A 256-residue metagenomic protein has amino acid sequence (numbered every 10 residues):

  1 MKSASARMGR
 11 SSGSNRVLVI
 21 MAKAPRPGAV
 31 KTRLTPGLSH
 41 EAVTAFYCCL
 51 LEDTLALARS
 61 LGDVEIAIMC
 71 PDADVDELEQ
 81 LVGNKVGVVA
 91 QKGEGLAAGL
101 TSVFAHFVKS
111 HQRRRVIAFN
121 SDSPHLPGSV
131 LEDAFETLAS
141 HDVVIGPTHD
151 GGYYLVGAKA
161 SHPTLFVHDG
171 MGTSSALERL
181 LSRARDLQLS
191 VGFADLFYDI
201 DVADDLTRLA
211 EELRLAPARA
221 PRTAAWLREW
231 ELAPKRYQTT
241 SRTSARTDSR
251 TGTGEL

Functional and structural regions predicted by a protein language model:
M1-L34: N-terminal nucleotide-binding beta1-loop-alpha1 segment
S5-R7, S182-L256: Conserved alpha/beta core of the MobA/IspD/sugar-nucleotide pyrophosphorylase nucleotidyltransferase superfamily
A45-D63: A short, N-terminal amphipathic alpha-helix
G62-G87: Acidic donor-binding segment of Leloir-type glycosyltransferases
Q80-R115, T173: Short phosphate-binding loop-to-helix
F119: Catalytic metal- and UDP-sugar-binding loop of GT-A-like glycosyltransferases, i.e., residues flanking the conserved
H125-D150: Conserved donor-nucleotide/metal-binding helix-loop-beta segment in metal-dependent transferases, i.e., the alpha-helix
H162-R183: Short, glycine-/small-residue-rich phosphate/pyrophosphate-handling segment
